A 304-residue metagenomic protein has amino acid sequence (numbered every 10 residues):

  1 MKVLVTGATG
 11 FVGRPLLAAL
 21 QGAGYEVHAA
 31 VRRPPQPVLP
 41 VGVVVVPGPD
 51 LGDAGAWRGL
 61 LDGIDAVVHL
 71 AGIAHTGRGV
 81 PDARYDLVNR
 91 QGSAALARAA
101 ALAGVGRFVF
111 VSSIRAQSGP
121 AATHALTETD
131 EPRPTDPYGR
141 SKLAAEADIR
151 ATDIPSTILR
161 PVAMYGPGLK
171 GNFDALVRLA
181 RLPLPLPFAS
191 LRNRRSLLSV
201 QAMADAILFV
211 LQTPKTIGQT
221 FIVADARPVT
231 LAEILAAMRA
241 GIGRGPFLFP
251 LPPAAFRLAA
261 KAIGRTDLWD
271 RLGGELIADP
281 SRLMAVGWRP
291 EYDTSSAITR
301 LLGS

Functional and structural regions predicted by a protein language model:
V3-A23: N-terminal Rossmann NAD(P)H-binding glycine-rich loop of SDR-like oxidoreductase domains
P47-Q91, A99, A116-Q117: NAD(P)H-binding glycine-rich loop region in Rossmannoid oxidoreductase-like domains and their noncatalytic homologs
A94-P137, T157: Conserved Rossmann-fold NAD(P)-dependent oxidoreductase catalytic core, especially the SDR/UDP-sugar
R133-T157: Active-site Tyr-X1-5-Lys
R140, L169-A175, A189-L211, G218-I222: Substrate-positioning beta->alpha
G166, F188-R194, F221-P228, A237-G243 (+1 more regions): Glycine-rich Rossmann NAD(P)(H)-binding loop
F209-L268, T299-L302: Mid/C-terminal beta-alpha module of Rossmann-like enzyme folds, strongest in SDR-family dehydrogenases/epimerases
Y292-S304: Amphipathic terminal alpha-helices
